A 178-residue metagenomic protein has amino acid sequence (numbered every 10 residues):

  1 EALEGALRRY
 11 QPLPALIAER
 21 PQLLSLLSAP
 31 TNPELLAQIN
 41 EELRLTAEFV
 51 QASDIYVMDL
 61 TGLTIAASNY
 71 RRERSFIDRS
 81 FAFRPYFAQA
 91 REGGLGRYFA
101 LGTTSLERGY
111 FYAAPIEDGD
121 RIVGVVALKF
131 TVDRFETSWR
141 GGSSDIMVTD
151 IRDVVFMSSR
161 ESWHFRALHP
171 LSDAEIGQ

Functional and structural regions predicted by a protein language model:
E1-S28, L95: Juxtamembrane extracytoplasmic/periplasmic/luminal helical "stalk" adjacent to the first N-terminal
A15, I55-G62, D145-V155: Short hydrophobic alpha-helical segments used for membrane anchoring or interfacial signaling
S25-L26, G62-Y70, V155-S159: Amphipathic coiled-coil signal-relay and dimerization helices
L27-I39: Signal-transducing coiled-coil linker helices
A37-F49, S80, V125-G177: Solvent-exposed, extracytoplasmic
R44, D54, D59-T61, A66 (+1 more regions): Alpha-helical/coil-rich non-catalytic "connector" segments in signaling and regulatory proteins
F49, T64-S138: Extracytoplasmic/periplasmic ligand-binding sensor regions of membrane-associated signaling proteins
A52-D54, F111-Y112, S143-D145: Short loop/turn microsegments at loop-to-beta-strand junctions
